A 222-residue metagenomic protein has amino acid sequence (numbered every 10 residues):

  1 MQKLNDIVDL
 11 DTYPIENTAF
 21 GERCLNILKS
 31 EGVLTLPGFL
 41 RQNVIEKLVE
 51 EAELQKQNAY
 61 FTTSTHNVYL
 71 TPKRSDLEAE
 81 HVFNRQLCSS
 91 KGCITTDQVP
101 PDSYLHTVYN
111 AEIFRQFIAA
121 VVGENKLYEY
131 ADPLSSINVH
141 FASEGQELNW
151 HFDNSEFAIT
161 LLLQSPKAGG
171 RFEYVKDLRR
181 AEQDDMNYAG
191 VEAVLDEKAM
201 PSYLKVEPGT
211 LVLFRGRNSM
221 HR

Functional and structural regions predicted by a protein language model:
M1-S30: Fe(II)/2-oxoglutarate
L25, I45-E46: Short functional linear motifs
L34-L40: Short amphipathic
L40-R41, K47-Q55, A59, E78-D132: Signature of the catalytic double-stranded beta-helix
V49-E50, L54-S75, V175: Short, solvent-exposed beta-strand-terminating loops
Q98-H106, I113-L211: Catalytic core of non-heme Fe(II) oxygenases with the double-stranded beta-helix
E147, N218-R222: Histidine-centered metal-chelating micro-motifs
